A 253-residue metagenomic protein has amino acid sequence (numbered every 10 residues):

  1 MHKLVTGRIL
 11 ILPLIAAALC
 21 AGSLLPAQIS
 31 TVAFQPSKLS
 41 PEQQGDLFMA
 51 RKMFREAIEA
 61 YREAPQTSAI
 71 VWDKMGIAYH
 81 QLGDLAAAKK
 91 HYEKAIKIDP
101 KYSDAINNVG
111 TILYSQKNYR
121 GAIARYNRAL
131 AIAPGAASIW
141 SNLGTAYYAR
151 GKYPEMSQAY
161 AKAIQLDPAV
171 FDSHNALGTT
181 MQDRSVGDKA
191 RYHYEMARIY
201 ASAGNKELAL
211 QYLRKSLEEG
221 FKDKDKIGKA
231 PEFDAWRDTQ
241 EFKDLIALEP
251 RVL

Functional and structural regions predicted by a protein language model:
H2-L39, A50: Long, contiguous interaction/recruitment modules in multidomain scaffold/adaptor proteins
Q28-K38, G178-D183, G187-A190, L208 (+1 more regions): Terminal, low-structured helical/coil segments at or just beyond the last alpha-helical repeat
P36-G83, T111, S115, M196: Alpha-helical segment of the N-proximal tetratricopeptide repeat
K38, A69-W72, S103-D104, A137-S138 (+3 more regions): Helix-start (N-cap) detector for alpha-helical repeat units in TPR-like alpha-solenoids, especially tetratricopeptide
A50-E59, Q81-K94, S115-R128, S138 (+2 more regions): Structural signature of tandem alpha-helical TPR/SEL1-like repeats, specifically the intra-repeat loop/turn
A64-T67, I98, I132, L166 (+2 more regions): Structural marker of alpha-solenoid helical repeat scaffolds
K74-I77, Q81, N108, N142 (+3 more regions): Canonical tetratricopeptide repeat
